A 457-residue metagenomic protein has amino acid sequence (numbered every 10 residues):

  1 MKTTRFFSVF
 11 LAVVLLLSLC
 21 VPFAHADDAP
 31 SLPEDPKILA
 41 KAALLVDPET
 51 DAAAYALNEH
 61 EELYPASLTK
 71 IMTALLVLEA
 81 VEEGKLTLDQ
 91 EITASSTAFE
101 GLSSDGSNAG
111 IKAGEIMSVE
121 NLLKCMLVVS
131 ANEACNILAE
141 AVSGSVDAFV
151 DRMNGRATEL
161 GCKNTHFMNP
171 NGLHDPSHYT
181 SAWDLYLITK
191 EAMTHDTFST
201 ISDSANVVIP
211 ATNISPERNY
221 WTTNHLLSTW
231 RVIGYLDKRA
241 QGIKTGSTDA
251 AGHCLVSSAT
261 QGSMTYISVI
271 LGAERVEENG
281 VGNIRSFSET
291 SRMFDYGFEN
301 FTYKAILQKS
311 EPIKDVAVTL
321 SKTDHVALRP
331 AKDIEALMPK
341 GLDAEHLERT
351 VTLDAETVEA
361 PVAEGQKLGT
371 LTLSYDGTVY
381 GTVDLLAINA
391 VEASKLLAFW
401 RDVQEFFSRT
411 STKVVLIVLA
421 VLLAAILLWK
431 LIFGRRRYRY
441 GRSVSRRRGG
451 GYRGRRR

Functional and structural regions predicted by a protein language model:
M1-F10: Bacterial N-terminal signal peptides that target proteins for export
V14-L17, L422-I426: Alpha-helical transmembrane segments
L16-H25: C-terminal segment of classical bacterial N-terminal signal peptides
A24-W183, L187-D196, I201: Active-site-adjacent loops and short helices of periplasmic peptidoglycan-processing enzymes
C162-H166, P176-Y179, W183-D184, T189-L419 (+1 more regions): Domain-terminus/edge residues, biased toward the C-terminal soluble/receptor-binding domains of extracytoplasmic
R436-R457: Cytoplasmic C-terminal tails of single-pass
